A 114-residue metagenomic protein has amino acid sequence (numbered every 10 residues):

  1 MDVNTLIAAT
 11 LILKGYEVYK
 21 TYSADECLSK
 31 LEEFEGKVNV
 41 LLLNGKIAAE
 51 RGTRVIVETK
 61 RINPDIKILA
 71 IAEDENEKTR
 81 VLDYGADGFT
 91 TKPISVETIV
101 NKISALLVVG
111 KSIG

Functional and structural regions predicted by a protein language model:
M1-K20: Two-component/phosphorelay signaling modules centered on CheY-like receiver
A8, I94-S104: C-terminal output helix
K20-V40: Acidic, metal-coordinating helix/loop segments flanking the phosphotransfer/catalytic sites of two-component signaling
E32-G36, E58-D65, Y84: Conserved phosphotransfer cores of two-component systems
V38-T59: Conserved phosphotransfer microenvironments
L41, I68, F89-T90: Two-component signal transduction core modules
R54, A72-T90: Alpha4 helix (beta4-alpha4-beta5 surface) of REC/receiver domains from two-component response regulators
S104-G114: The C-terminal output helix
